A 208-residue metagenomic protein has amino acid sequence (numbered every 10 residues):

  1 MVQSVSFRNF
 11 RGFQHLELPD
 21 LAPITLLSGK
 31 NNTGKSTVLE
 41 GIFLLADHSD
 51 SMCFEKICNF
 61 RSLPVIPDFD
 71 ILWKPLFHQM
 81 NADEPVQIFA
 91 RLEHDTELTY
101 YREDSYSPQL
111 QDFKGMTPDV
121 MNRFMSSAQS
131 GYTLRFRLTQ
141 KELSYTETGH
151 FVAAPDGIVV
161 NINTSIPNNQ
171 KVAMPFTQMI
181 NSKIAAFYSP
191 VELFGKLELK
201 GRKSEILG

Functional and structural regions predicted by a protein language model:
M1-H48, N59: Pre-Walker A-like glycine/lysine-rich segment at the N-terminus of P-loop NTPase domains
H48-G208: Phosphate-coordinating catalytic segments in nucleotide- and nucleic-acid-processing enzymes
